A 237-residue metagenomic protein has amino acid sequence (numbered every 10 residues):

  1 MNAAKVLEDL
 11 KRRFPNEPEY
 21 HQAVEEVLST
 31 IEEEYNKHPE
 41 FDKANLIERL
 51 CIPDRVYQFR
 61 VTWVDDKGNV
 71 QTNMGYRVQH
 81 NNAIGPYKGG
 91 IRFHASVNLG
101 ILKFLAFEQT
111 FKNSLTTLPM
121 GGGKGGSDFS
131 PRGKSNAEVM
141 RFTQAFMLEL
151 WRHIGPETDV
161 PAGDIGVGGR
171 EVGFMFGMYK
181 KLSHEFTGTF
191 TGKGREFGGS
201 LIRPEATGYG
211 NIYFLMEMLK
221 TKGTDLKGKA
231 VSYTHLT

Functional and structural regions predicted by a protein language model:
M1-E205, I212-F214, M218-T221: N-terminal ligand-binding/catalytic initiation module
D225-G228: Short helix-loop-beta connector
V231: Conserved class I S-adenosyl-L-methionine
T234-T237: Conserved small/polar residues in nucleotide/adenosyl-binding loops
